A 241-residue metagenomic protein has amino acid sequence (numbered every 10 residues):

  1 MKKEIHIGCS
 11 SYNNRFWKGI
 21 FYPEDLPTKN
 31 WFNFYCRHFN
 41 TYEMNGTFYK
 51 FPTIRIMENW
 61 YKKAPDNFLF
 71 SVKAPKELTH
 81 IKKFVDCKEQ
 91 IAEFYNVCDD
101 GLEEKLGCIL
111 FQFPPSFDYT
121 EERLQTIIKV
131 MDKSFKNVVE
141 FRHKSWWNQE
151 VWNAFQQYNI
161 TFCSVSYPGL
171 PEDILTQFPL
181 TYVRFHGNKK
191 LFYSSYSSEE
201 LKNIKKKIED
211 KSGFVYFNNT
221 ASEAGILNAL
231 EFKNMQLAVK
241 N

Functional and structural regions predicted by a protein language model:
M1-N241: Residues lining hydrophobic/aromatic ligand-binding pockets adjacent to catalytic sites
